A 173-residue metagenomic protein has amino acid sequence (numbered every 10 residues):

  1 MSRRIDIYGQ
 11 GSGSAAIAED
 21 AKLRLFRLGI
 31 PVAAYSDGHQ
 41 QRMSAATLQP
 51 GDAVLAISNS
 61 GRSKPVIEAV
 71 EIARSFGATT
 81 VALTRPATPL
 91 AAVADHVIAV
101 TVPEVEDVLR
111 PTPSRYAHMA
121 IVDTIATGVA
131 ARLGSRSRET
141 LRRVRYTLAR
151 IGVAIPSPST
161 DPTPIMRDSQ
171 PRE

Functional and structural regions predicted by a protein language model:
M1-A120, A126-A131: Glycine-rich phosphate-binding loops that contact phosphosugars or nucleotide phosphates
A131-R172: Internal, active-site/partner-interface "lid" segment
